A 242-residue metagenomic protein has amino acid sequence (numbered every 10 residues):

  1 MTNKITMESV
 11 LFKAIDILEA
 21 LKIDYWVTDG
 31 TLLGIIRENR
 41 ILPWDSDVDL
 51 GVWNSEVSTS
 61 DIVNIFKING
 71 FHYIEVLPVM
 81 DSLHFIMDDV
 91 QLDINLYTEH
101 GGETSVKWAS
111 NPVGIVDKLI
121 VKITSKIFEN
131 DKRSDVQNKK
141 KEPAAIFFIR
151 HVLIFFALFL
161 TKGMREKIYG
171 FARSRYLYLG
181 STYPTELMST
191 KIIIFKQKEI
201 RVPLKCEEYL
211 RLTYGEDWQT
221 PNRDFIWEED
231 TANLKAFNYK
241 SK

Functional and structural regions predicted by a protein language model:
M1-I15, E19, V63-V113, K122-S125 (+4 more regions): Conserved catalytic core of two-metal-ion nucleotidyltransferases
I15-V48: Active-site nucleotide-donor binding segment shared across nucleotidyl transfer reactions
W26, W44, D217-W218, W227: Tryptophan-centered motif/residue detector
L33, S58, H100-G102: Surface-exposed, flexible loop/turn segments at secondary-structure boundaries
G34, G51-W53, R201: General alpha-helical segment detector with a strong preference for membrane-spanning helices and helix-boundary regions
N39-S60, Q197: Catalytic metal-binding acidic patch
D45-D49, D93, D117: Acidic side chains
